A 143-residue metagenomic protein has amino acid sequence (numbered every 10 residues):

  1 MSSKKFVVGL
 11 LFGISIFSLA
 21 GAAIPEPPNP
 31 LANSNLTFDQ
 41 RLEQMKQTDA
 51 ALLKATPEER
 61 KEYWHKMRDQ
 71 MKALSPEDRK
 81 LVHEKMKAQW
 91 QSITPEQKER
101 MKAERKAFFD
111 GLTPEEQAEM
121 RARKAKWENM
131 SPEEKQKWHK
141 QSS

Functional and structural regions predicted by a protein language model:
M1-E43, E133-Q136, K140-S143: Classical N-terminal targeting signals for secretion and organelle import
A22-A73: Immediate post-signal-peptide N-terminus of mature secreted/exported proteins
F38-R41, M45-T48, P57-W64, R79 (+5 more regions): Short amphipathic alpha-helical segments that mediate assembly, nucleic-acid/protein binding, or membrane association
D49, M67-R68, M86-W90, R105 (+1 more regions): Consensus positions within tandem repeat domains that build extended binding/scaffold surfaces
L52, M71, W90-I93, F109 (+1 more regions): A short amphipathic alpha-helix within small helical-bundle interaction modules
S75-E77, T94-P95: Extended alpha-helical coiled-coil "stalk/arm" regions that act as elongated linkers or oligomerization scaffolds
P95, E99-A103, A107-S143: Short, Lys/Arg-rich, disordered C-terminal segments of secreted/exported proteins that correspond to mature bioactive
